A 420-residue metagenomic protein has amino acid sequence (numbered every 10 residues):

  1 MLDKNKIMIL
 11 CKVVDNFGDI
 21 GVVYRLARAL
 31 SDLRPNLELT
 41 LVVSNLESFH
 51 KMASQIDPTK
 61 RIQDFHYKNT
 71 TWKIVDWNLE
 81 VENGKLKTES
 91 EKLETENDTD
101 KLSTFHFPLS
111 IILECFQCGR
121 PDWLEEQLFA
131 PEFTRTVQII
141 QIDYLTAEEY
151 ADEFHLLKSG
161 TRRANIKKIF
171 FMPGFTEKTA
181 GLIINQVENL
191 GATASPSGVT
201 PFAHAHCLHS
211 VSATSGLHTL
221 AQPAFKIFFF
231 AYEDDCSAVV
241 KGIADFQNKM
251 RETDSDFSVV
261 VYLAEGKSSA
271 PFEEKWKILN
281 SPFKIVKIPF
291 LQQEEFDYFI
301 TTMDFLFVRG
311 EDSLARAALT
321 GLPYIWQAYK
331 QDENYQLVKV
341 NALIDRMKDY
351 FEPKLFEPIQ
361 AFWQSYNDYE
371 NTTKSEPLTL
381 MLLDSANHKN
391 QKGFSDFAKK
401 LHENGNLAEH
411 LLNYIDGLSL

Functional and structural regions predicted by a protein language model:
I9-K12, C115, M172-A192, L220-S258 (+1 more regions): Active-site donor-nucleotide binding/catalytic segment of nucleotide-sugar enzymes
C11-L33, T40-G84, E94-K101, H106-N165: Active-site and donor-binding regions of nucleotide-sugar-utilizing enzymes
K12, S31, L291-K339: A donor-sugar binding/catalytic signature common to diverse glycosyltransferases and related nucleotide-sugar
E38-L46, V260-G266: Short internal beta-strands
V81-L109, A192-Q222, T253, E274-P282: Intrinsic disorder/low-complexity segments
D143-V211, Q222-S237: A nucleotide-sugar donor-handling region in carbohydrate enzymes
T193, D349-L420: C-terminal amphipathic helix plus adjacent low-complexity, charged tail appended to glycosyltransferase catalytic
S281-L291: Active-site donor-binding acidic/aromatic loop of nucleotide-activated sugar and phosphosugar transferases involved
